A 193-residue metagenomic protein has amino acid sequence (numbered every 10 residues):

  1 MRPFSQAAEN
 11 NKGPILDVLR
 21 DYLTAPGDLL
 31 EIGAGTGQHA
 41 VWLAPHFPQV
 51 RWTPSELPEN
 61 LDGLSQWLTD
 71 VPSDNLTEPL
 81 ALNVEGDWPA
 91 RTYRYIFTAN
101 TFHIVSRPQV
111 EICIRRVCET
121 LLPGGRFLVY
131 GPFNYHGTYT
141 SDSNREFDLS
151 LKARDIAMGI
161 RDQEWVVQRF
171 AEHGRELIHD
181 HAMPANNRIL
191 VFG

Functional and structural regions predicted by a protein language model:
M1-A25: Class I SAM-dependent methyltransferase Rossmann-like catalytic core, especially the SAM/SAH-binding loop
L30, Q38-D87: Class I SAM-dependent methyltransferase SAM/SAH-binding core
G33: Conserved S-adenosyl-L-methionine
W88-I96: A short acidic, Gly/Pro-enriched loop at the edge of an enzyme's catalytic core that lines a small-molecule cofactor
V105-V117: A short, conserved alpha-helix within the catalytic core of class I
G124-H136: Conserved beta-strand signature within the Rossmann-like core of class I S-adenosyl-L-methionine
I156-G174: Short alpha-helix
R175-G193: Core SAM-dependent methyltransferase catalytic element
